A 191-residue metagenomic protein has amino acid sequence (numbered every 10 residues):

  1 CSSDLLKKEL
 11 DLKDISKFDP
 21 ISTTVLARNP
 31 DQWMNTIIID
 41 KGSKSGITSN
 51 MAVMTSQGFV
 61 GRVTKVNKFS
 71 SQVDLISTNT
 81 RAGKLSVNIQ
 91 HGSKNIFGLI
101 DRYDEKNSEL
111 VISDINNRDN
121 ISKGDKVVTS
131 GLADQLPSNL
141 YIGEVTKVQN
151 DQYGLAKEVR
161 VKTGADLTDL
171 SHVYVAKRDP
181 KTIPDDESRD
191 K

Functional and structural regions predicted by a protein language model:
C1-S2: Short, small-residue-biased leader/transition segments that mark boundaries at the very start of proteins
K8-K191: A secondary-structure micro-motif
